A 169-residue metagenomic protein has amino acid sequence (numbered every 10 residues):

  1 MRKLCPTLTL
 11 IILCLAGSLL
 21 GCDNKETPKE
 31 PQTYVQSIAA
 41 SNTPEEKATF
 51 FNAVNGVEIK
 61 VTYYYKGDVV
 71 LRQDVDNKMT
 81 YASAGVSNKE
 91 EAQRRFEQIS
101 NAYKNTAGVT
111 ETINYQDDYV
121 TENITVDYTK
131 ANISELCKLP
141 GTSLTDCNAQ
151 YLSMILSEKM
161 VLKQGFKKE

Functional and structural regions predicted by a protein language model:
M1-L8: Bacterial N-terminal signal peptides that target proteins for export
S18-G21: C-terminal motif of bacterial Sec signal peptides marking the signal peptidase cleavage site
D23-K25: Bacterial signal peptide processing site
T33-E169: Subset-of-secretome marker
